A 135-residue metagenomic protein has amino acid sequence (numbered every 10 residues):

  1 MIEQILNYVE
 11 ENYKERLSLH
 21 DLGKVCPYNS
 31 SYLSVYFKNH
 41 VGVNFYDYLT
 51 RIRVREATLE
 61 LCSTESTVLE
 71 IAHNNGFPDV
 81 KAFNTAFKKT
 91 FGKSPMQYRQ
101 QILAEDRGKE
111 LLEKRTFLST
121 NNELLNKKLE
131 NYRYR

Functional and structural regions predicted by a protein language model:
M1: N-terminal pre-P-loop "Q-motif" helix
L6-N7, E11, R16-H20, N39-P78 (+2 more regions): Terminal helix-turn-helix DNA-binding modules in bacterial transcription factors
V25, N29-S31, P78-D79: Short coil turns linking two alpha-helices in DNA-binding domains
Y32-L33, F37, A82-F83, F87: Short hydrophobic/aromatic patch on the recognition helix
F77, F87-K88: Conserved acetyl-CoA-binding loop of GNAT-fold acetyltransferases
